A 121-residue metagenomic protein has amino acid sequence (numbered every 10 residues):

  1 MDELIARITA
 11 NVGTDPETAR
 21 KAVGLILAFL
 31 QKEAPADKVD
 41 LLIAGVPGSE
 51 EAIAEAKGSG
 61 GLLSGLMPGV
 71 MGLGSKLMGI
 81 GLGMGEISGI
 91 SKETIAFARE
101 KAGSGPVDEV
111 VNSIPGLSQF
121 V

Functional and structural regions predicted by a protein language model:
M1-V121: A structural "flexibility-hinge" signal
